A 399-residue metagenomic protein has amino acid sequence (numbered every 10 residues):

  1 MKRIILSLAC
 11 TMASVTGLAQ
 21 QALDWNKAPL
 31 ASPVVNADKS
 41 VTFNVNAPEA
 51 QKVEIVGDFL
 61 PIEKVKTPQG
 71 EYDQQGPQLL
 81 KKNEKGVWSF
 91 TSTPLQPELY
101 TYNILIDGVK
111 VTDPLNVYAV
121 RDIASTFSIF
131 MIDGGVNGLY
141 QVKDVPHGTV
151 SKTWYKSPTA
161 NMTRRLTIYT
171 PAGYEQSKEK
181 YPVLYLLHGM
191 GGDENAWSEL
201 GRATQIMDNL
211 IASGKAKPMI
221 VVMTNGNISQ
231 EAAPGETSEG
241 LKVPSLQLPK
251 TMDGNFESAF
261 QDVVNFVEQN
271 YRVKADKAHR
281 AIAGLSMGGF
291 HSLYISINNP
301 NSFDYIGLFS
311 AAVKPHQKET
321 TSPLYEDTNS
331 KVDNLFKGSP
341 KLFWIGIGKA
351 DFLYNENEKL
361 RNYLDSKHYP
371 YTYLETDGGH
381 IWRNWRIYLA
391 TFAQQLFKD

Functional and structural regions predicted by a protein language model:
M1-A22: Bacterial Sec-dependent N-terminal signal peptides
Q21-T42: N-terminal edge beta-strand
V35-P77, K81-D399: Non-catalytic cap/lid and distal C-terminal segments of serine-dependent acyl enzymes
